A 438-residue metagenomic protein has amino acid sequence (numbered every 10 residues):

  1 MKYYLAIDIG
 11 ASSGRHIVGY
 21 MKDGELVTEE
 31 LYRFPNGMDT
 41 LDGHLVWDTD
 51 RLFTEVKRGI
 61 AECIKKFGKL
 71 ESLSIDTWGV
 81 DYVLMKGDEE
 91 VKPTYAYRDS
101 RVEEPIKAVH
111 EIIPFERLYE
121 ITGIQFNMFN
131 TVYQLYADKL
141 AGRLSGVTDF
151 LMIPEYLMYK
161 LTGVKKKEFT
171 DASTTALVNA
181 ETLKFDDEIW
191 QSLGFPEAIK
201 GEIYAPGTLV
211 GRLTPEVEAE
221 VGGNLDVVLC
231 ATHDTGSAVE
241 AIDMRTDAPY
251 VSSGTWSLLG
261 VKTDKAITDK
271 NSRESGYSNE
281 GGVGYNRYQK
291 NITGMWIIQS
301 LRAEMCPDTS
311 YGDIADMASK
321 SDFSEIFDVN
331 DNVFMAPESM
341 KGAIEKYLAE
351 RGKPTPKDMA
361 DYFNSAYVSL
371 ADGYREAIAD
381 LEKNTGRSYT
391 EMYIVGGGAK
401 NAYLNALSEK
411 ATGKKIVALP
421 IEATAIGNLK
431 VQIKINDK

Functional and structural regions predicted by a protein language model:
M1-K92, E120, E218-V227, A406 (+1 more regions): N-terminal glycine/serine-rich phosphate-binding loop of ATP-dependent small-molecule kinases, especially carbohydrate
L5-A6, V18, H110-T122, Y136-T148 (+8 more regions): Active-site core segments that coordinate phosphate-bearing ligands/cofactors across diverse enzyme families
L45-F53, I124, M128, I203 (+3 more regions): Short acidic-aromatic active-site loops that bind/stabilize oxyanions
A61, K65-Y97, T122-F129, M158-N179 (+1 more regions): Short beta-strand-loop/turn "lid" adjacent to the catalytic site in phosphate-handling enzymes
K69-T77, D149, E202, N384-G397: Short glycine-rich phosphate-binding loop at a beta-alpha junction
D76-D81, P206-G207, S253-W256, E391-A399: Glycine-rich beta-strand-to-loop/alpha-helix junction loops that act as flexible
D99-I112: Short alpha-helix plus adjacent loop in nuclease-associated cores
